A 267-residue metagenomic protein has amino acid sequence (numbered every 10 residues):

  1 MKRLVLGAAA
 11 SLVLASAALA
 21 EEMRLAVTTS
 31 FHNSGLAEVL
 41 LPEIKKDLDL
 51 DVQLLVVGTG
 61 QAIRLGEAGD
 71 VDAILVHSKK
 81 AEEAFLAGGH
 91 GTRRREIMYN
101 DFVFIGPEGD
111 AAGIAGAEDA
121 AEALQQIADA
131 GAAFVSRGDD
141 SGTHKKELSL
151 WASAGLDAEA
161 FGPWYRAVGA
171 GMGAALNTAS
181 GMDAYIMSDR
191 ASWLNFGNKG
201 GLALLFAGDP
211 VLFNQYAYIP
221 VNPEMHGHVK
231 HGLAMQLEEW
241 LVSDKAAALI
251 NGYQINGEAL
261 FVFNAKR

Functional and structural regions predicted by a protein language model:
M1-L4: Positively charged n-region of N-terminal signal peptides that target proteins for export
G7-A15: Bacterial N-terminal signal peptides
S16-A20: Sec/Tat signal peptide C-region and signal peptidase I cleavage site
E21-D51, L55, G60, R64-D70 (+4 more regions): Exported/periplasmic ABC-transporter solute-binding proteins
G69, N100-D101: Short, conserved active-site loops that position catalytic residues or coordinate cofactors/metal ions across diverse
A73-Y99: Acidic, polar ligand-binding/catalytic clefts
F104: Serine endopeptidase catalytic core focused on the charge-relay Asp
